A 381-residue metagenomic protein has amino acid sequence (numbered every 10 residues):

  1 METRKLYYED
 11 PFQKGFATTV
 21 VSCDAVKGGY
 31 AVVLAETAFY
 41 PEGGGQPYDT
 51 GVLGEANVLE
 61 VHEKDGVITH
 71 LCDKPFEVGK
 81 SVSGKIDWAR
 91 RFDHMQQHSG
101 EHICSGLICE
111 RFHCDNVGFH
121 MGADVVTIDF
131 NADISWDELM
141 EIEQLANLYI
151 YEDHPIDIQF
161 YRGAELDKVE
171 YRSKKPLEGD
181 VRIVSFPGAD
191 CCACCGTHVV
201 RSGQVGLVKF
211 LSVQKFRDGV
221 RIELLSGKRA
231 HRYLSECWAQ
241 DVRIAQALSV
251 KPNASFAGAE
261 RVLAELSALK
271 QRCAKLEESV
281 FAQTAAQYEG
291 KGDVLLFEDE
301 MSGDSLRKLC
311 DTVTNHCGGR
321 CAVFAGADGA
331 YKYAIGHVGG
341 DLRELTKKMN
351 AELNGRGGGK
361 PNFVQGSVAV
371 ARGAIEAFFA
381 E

Functional and structural regions predicted by a protein language model:
M1-E381: A glycine- and charged-residue-rich anion-binding loop/surface
